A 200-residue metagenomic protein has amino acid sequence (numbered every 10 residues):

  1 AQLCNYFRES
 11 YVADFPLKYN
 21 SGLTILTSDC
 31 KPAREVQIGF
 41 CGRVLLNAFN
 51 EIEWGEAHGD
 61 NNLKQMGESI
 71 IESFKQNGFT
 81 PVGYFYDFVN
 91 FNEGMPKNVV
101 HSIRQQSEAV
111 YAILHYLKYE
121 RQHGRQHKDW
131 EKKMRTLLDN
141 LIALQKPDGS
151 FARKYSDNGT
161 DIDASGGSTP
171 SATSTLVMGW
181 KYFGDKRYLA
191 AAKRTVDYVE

Functional and structural regions predicted by a protein language model:
A1-G42, Q65-N90, R135, N140-S150: Low-complexity, Ser/Thr/Pro/Gly-enriched N-terminal "stalk/linker" regions
F7, W54-G55, G67-I70, F74 (+6 more regions): Alpha-helical solenoid scaffolds that mediate protein-protein interactions, centered on TPR/SEL1-like repeats but also
I25-L45, F91-E108, A152-S171, K181 (+1 more regions): Solvent-exposed loop and edge beta-strand segments that line ligand/cofactor-binding and catalytic clefts
P32, G42, L46, E53-K75 (+3 more regions): Aromatic- and glycine-enriched glycan-recognition loops and surfaces that form the carbohydrate-binding subsites
L45-N61, E108-Q126, S171-K186: Well-ordered alpha-helical scaffold segments within catalytic/enzyme domains
H58, G78, E120, L138-L141 (+3 more regions): Alpha-helical junction/boundary sensor with strong preference for TPR arrays
N61, N77-P81, H123, P147-D148 (+2 more regions): Alpha-solenoid repeat scaffolds
